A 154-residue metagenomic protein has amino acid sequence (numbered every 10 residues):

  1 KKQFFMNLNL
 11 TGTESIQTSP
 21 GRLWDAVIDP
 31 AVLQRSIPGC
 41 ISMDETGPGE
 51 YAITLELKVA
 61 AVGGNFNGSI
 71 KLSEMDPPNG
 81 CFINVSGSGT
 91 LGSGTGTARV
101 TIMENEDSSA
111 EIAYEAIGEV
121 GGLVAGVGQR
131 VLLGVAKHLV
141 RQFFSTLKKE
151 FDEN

Functional and structural regions predicted by a protein language model:
K2-K58, E153: Hydrophobic ligand-binding cavity/cleft-lining segments
M6, E45, A60-G64, T90-G94 (+1 more regions): A generic structural micro-feature
N7-T13, E50-A52, N65-N67, G80 (+2 more regions): Intrinsic-disorder/low-complexity, polar/charged segments enriched in Ser/Thr/Lys/Arg/Asp/Glu/Gln
G12-E14, I41, G68-E74, G96-E104: Hydrophobic/aromatic beta-strand elements that line small-molecule binding cavities or substrate pockets in beta-rich
L23, L33, L72, Y114 (+1 more regions): Hydrophobic pocket/interface hotspot
D44-S86, Q142: Glycine-rich portal/gate segments that line the openings of hydrophobic small-molecule binding cavities
G87-V135: Beta-strand/loop substructures that line and gate deep hydrophobic ligand-binding cavities in soluble
L123-N154: A conserved amphipathic terminal alpha-helix motif
